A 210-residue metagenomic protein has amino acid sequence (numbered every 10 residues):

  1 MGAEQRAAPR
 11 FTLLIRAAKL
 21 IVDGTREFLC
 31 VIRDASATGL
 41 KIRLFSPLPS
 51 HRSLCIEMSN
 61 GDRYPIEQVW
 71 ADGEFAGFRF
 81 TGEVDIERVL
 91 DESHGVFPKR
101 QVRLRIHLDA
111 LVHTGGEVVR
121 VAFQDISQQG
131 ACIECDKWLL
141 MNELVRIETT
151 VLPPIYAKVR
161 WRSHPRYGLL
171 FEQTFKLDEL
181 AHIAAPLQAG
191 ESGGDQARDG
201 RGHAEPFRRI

Functional and structural regions predicted by a protein language model:
M1-I210: Structured alpha-helical
